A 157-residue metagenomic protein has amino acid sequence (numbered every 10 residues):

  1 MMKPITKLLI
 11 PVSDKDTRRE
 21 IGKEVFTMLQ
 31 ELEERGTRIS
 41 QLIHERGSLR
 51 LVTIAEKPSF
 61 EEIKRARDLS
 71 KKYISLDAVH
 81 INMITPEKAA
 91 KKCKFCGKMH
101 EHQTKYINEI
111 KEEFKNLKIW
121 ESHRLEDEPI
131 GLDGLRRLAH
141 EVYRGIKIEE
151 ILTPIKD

Functional and structural regions predicted by a protein language model:
M1-K23: Basic, amphipathic N-terminal segments
R18-G22, E33-D157: C-terminal lobe/tail of nucleotide-utilizing enzymes
M28: Long, charge-dense, solvent-exposed interaction surfaces that engage phosphate-rich ligands
